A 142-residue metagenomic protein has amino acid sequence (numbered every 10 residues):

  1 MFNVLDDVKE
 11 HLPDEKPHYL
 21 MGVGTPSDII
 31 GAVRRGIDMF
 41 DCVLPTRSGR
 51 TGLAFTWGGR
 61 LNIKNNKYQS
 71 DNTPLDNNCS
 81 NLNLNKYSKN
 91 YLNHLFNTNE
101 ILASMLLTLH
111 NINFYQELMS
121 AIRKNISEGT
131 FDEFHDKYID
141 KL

Functional and structural regions predicted by a protein language model:
M1-L75: Glycine-rich phosphate/ribose-binding loops and adjacent secondary-structure elements that form binding surfaces
D76-L142: C-terminal extensions of enzymes
